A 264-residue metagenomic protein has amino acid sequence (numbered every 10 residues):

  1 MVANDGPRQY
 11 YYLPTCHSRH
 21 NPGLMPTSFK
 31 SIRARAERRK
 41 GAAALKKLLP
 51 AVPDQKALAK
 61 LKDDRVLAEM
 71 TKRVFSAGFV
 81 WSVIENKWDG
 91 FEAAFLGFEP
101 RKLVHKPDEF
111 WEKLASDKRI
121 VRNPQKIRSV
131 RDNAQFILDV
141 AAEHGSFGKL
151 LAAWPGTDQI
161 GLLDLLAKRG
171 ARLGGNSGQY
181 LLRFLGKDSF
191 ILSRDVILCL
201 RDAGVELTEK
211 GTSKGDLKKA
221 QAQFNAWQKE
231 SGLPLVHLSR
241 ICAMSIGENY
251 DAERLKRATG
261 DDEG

Functional and structural regions predicted by a protein language model:
V2-D5: Acidic, Ala/Val/Gly-enriched low-complexity intrinsically disordered segments
Y10-Y12, H20-N21: Short, positively charged and aromatic/hydrophobic N-terminal segments
N21-N123, I127, I241-E248, L255-G264: N-terminal polyanion-binding entry modules of DNA glycosylases/AP lyases and select other DNA-binding proteins
N21-P53, L151-G264: C-terminal accessory module of base-excision DNA glycosylases/AP lyases that mediates lesion recognition and DNA
V83-N86, H105-K106, A142, I191-D195 (+1 more regions): Alpha-helix N-cap and coil->helix boundary residues
L96-R172: Alpha-helical ds-nucleic-acid-binding substructure associated with the helix-hairpin-helix region of base-excision DNA
